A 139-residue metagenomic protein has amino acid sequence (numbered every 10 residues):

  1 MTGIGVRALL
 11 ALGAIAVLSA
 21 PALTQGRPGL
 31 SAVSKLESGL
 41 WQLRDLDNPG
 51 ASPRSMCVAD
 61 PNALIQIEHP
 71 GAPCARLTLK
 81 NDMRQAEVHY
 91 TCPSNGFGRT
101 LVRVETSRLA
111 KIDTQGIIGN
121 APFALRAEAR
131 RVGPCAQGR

Functional and structural regions predicted by a protein language model:
A8-S19: Bacterial N-terminal signal peptides
L23-Q25: Boundary of Sec targeting at the N-terminus
R27-S38, G133-R139: N-terminal helix-cap/turn-to-beta initiation motif at the start of protein domains
L36-A51: Tryptophan-anchored aromatic micro-motifs
Q42-L46, A86-P93, V102, I112-I118: Short beta-strand segments that buttress and anchor functional surface loops
G50-E105: Central antiparallel beta-sheet cores of small beta-barrel/beta-sandwich binding domains
N95-T100, K111, P122-R126: Short, surface-exposed coil-to-beta transition loops
G119-R139: Edge beta-strand at a domain terminus
